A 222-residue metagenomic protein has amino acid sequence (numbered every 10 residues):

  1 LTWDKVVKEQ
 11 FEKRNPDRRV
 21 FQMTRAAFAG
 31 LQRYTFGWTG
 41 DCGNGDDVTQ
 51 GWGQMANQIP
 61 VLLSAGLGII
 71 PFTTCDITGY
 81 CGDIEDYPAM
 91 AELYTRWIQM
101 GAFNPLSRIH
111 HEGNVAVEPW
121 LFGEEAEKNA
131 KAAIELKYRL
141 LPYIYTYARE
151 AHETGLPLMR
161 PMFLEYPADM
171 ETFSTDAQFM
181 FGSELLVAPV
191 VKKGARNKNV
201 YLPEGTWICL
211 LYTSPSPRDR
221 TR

Functional and structural regions predicted by a protein language model:
L1-S214: Catalytic-domain carbohydrate-binding cleft regions of carbohydrate-active enzymes
Y212-R222: Single conserved hydrophobic/aromatic residue that forms the stacking wall/gate of nucleotide- or nucleobase-binding
